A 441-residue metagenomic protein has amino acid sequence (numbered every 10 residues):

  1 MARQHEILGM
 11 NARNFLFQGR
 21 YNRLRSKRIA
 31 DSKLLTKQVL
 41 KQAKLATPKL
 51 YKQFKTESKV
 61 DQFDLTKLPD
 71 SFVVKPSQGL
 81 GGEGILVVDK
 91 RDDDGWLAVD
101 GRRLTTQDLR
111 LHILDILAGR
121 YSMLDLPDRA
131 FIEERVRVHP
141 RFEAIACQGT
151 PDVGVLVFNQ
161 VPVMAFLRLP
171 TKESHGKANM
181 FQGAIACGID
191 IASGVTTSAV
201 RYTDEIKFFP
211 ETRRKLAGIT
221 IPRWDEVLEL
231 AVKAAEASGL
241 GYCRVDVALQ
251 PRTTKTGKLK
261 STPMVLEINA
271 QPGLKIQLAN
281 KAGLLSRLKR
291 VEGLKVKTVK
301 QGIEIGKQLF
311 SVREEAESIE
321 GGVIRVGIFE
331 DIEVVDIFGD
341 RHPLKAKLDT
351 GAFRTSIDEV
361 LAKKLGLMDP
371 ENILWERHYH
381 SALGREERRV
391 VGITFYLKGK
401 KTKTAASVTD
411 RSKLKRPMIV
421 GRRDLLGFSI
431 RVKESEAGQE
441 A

Functional and structural regions predicted by a protein language model:
L8-N22, S26-D152, N159, G351: Active-site nucleotide/adenylate-binding loops and adjacent lid/helix of ATP-dependent enzymes
Q62-K67, A237, Q250, T254 (+1 more regions): A short acidic-Thr-Gly-centered motif at the start of a beta-strand
K75, I85-L109, F158-E205: Short, His- and charge-rich active-site/binding loops that engage polyanionic ligands
G119-C147, H175-T253: A long amphipathic alpha-helix within ATP-dependent nucleotide-binding catalytic cores
G154, D246-A248, K345: Short, surface-exposed charged micro-motifs
E173-Q182, K275-N280, G366-D369, L414-M418: A short, polar/proline- and glycine-enriched secondary-structure boundary/capping micro-motif
G218, P222, L249-G322: C-terminal active-site "lid" helix and adjoining low-complexity regulatory extension at the edge of ATP-using catalytic
R290-A441: Pepsin/retropepsin-fold aspartyl endopeptidases
